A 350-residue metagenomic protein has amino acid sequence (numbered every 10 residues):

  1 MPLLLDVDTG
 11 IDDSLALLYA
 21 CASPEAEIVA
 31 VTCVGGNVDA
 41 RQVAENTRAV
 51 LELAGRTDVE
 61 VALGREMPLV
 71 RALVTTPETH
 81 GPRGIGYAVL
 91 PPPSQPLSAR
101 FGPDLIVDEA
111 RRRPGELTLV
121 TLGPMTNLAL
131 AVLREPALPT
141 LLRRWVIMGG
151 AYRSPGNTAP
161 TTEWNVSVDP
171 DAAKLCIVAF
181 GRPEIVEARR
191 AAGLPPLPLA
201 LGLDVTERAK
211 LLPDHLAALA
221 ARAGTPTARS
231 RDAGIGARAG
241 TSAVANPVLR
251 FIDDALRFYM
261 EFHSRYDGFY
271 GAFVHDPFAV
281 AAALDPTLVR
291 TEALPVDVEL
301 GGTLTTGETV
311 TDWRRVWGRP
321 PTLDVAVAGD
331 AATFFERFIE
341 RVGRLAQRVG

Functional and structural regions predicted by a protein language model:
M1, A16-A20, E27, S167 (+2 more regions): Conformational coupling and interaction surfaces
M1-A49, T57, R83, V89-T206: Active-site histidine-anchored catalytic micro-motif
V31, T75, P82, G224-P226 (+1 more regions): Intrinsically disordered/low-complexity terminal segments and short unstructured peptides
V38-Q42, L69-V70, A151-P155, D297-R314: Short, mixed-charge aromatic SLiMs
A44-R112, P320-D330, F334-R337, R341-G343: Metal-dependent C-N hydrolase catalytic cores
V61, C176, V280: A residue-level signal for conserved active-site and pocket-lining positions in enzyme catalytic cores
A72-V74, A131, N157-T158, K210-D214: Short, well-ordered secondary-structure micro-motifs
V74-G81, A159-E163, H215-A217: Short, surface-exposed amphipathic charged segments that create phosphate/polyanion-binding patches used for binding
